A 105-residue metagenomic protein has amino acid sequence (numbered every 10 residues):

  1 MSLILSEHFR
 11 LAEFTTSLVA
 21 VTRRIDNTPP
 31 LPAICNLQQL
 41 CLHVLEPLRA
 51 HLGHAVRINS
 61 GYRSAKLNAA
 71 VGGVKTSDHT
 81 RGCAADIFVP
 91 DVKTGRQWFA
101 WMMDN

Functional and structural regions predicted by a protein language model:
L3-N105: Cell-envelope/glycan interface and biosynthesis
